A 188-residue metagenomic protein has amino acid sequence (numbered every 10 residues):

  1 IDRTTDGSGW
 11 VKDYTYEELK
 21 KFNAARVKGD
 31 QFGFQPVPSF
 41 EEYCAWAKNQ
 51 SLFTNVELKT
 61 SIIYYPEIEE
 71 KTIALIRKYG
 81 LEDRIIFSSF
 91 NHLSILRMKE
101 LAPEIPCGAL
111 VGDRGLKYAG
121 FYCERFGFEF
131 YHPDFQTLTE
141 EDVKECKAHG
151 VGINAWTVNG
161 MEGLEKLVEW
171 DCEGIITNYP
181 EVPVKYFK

Functional and structural regions predicted by a protein language model:
I1-G112, F126-E129, P133, K147-H149: Metal-dependent phosphodiesterase/phospholipase catalytic core, i.e., the His/Asp/Glu-rich active-site region
D30-F34, G108-K188: C-terminal active-site rim and adjoining tail of enzyme catalytic domains
